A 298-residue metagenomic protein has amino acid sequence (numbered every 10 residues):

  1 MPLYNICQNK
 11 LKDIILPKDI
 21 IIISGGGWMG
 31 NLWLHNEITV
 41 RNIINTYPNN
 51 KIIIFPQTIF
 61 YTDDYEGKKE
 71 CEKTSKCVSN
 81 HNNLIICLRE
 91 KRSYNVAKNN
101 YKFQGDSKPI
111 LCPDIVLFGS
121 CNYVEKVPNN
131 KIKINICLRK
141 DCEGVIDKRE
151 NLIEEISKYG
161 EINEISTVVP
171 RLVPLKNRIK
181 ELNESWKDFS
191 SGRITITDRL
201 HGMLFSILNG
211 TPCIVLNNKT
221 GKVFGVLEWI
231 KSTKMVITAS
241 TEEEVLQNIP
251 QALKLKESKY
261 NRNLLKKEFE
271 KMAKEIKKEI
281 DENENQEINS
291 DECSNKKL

Functional and structural regions predicted by a protein language model:
M1-L298: Active-site anion-handling motifs in enzyme catalytic cores
